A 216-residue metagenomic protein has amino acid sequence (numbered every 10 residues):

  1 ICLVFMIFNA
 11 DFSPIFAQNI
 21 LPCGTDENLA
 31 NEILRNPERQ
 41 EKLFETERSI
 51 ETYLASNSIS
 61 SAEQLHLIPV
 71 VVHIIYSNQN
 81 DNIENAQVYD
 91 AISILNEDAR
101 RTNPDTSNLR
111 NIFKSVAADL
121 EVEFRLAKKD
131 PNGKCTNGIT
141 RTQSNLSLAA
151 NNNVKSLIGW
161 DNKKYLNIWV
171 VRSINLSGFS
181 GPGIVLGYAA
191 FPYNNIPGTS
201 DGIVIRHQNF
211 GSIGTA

Functional and structural regions predicted by a protein language model:
I1-C23: Bacterial Sec-dependent N-terminal signal peptides
A17-L65, A99: N-terminal zymogen propeptides
I50-N96, V170-N175, G187: Fold-level signature of zinc-dependent metallopeptidase catalytic domains
Y89, S93-A216: Metzincin-family zinc-dependent endopeptidase catalytic domain
